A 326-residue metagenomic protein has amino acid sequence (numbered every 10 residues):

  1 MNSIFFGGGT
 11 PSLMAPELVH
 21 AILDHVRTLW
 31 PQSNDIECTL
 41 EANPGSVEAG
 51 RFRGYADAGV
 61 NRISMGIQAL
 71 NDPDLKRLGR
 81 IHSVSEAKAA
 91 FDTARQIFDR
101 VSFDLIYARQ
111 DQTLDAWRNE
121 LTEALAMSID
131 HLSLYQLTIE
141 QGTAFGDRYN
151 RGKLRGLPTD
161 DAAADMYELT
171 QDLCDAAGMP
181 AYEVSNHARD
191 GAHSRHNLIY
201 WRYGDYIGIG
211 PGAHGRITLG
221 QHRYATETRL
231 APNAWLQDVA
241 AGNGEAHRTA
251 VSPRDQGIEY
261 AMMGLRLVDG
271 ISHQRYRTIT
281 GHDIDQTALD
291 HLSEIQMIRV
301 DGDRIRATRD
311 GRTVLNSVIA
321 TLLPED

Functional and structural regions predicted by a protein language model:
M1-T280: C-terminal scaffold of the Radical SAM
E48-A49, D285, L315: Short, well-ordered alpha-helical microsegments
A164, H282-D283, R309-R312: An alpha-helix initiation/capping motif
T280-E294: Short amphipathic alpha-helical interaction segments
S293-D303: A short, conserved structural fragment
R304-T308: Minor-groove-contacting beta-hairpin "wing" of winged helix-turn-helix DNA-binding domains
D310-D326: Short, amphipathic alpha-helical interaction segments positioned at domain boundaries
